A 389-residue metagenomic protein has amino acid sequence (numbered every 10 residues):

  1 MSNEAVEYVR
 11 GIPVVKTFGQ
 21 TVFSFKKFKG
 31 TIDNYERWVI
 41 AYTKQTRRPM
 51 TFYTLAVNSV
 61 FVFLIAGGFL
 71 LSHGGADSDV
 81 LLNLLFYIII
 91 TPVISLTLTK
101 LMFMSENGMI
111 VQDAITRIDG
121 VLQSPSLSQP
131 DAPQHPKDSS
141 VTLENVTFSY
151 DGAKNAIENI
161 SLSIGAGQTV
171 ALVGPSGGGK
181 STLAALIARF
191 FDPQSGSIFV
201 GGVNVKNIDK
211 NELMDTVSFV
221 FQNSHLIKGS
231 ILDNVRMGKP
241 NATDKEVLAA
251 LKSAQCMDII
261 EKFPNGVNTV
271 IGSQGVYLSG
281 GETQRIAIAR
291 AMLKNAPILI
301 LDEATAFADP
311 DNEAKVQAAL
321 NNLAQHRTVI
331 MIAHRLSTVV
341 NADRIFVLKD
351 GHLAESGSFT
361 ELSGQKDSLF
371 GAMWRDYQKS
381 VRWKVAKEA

Functional and structural regions predicted by a protein language model:
M1, Q20, K44-M50, I94-V121: Cytosolic ends of transmembrane helices, especially the final helix of ABC transmembrane type-1 domains
E7, K16-F63, N107-I110, G152: An intracellular "coupling" helix at the cytosolic face of ABC transporter transmembrane type-1 domains
K44-T91: A hydrophobic transmembrane-helix motif
L122-A171, N204-K206, K245, A249-K252 (+2 more regions): Primarily ABC-family ATPase nucleotide-binding module
I187-A188: Helix-to-loop junction immediately C-terminal to a conserved catalytic motif
F199-G202, N207, M214, L232-S273 (+3 more regions): ABC ATPase nucleotide-binding domain helical subdomain, centered on the C-loop/LSGGQ "ABC signature"
L293-P297, H326: A short, proline-enriched helix->beta-strand linker immediately N-terminal to the Walker B motif in ABC-type P-loop
A318, R335, V340-A389: C-terminal portion of ABC ATPase nucleotide-binding domains
